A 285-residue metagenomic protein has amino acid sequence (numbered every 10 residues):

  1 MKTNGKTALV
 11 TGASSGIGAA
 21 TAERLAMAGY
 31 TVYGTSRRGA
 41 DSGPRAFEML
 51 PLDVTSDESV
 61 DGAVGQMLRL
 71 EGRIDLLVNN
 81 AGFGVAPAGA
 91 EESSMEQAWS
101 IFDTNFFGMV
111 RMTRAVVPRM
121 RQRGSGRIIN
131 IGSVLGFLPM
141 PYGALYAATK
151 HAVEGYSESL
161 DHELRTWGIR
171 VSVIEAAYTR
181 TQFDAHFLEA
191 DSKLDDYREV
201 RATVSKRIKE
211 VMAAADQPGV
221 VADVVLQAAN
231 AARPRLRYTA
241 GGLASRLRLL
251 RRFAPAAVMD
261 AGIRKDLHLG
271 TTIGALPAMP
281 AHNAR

Functional and structural regions predicted by a protein language model:
T7, S14-S15: Conserved glycine-rich cofactor-binding loop
L52-G62, M95: The beta1-alpha1 cofactor-binding region of Rossmann-like NAD(H)/NADP(H)-dependent oxidoreductases
N80-A86: Conserved NAD(P)H cofactor-binding loop of Rossmann-fold oxidoreductase domains
A88-A90, Q97-W99: Substrate-binding pocket helix/loop in short-chain dehydrogenase/reductase
T113, T149: Active-site helix of classical SDR
S133: Residue(s) in the substrate-gating loop at a strand-loop-helix junction that position the organic substrate next
R165-A213: C-terminal beta-strand-loop-alpha-helix "lid" module of Rossmann-like NAD(P)-dependent dehydrogenases
